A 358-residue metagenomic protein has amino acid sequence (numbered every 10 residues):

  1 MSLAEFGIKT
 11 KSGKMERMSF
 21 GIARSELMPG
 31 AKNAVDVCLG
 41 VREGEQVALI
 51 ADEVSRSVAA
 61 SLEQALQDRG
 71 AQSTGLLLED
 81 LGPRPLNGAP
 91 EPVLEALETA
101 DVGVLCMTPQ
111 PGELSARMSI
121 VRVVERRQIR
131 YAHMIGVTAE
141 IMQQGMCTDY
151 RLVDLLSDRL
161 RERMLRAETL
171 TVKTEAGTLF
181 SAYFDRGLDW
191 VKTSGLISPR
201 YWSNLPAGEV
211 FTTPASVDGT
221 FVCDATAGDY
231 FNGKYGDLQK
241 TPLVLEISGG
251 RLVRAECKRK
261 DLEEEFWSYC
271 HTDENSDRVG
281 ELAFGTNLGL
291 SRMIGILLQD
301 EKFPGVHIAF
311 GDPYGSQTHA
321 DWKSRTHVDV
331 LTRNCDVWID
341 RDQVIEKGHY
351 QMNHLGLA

Functional and structural regions predicted by a protein language model:
S2-K240, W338-A358: Active-site bordering "gate/hinge" segments that shape substrate access to catalytic or cofactor-binding pockets
T171, S181, T220-V222, V244-E246 (+3 more regions): Structured core elements
D189, G228-Y230, G289-S291, G315-S316: Short, acidic Gly/Pro/Ser/Thr-rich loop/turn segments
L238-Q239, A255-F310, S316-Q317: Dual-mode signal for accessory low-complexity, basic/Gly-rich regions
Q239-T241, V330-L331: Short, small/polar residue-rich loop motifs at catalytic or cofactor-binding pockets
T241-E256, D336-V337: Active-site and channel-lining beta-strand-loop segments that bind or position nucleotide-derived/phosphorylated
G295-L357: Internal helix-turn-beta structural module
